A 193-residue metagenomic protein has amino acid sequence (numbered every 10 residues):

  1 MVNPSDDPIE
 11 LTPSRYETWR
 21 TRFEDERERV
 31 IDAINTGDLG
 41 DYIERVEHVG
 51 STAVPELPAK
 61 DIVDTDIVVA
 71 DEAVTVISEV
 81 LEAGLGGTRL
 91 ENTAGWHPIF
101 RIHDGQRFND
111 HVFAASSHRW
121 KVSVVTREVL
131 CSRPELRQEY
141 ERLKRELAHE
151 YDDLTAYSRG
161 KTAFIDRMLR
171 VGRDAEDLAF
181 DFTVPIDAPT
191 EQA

Functional and structural regions predicted by a protein language model:
M1-E47: Helical scaffold of the NTase/Pol beta-like nucleotidyltransferase catalytic core
W19-R22, A59, K161: Hydrophobic (often cysteine-bearing) scaffold residues that line and stabilize catalytic clefts of nucleotide/cofactor
R22, E26, I62, D66 (+1 more regions): Intrinsically disordered, low-complexity terminal tails and linkers in eukaryotic proteins, enriched in charged/polar
V30-V63, V69-T75: Active-site nucleotide-donor binding segment shared across nucleotidyl transfer reactions
V76-L85: Short amphipathic alpha-helices in soluble, non-transmembrane regions that often serve as interface/regulatory elements
G84-R119: Conserved catalytic core of two-metal-ion nucleotidyltransferases
V112, H118-A193: Catalytic cores of NTP-dependent nucleotidyl/adenyl transfer enzymes across multiple folds
